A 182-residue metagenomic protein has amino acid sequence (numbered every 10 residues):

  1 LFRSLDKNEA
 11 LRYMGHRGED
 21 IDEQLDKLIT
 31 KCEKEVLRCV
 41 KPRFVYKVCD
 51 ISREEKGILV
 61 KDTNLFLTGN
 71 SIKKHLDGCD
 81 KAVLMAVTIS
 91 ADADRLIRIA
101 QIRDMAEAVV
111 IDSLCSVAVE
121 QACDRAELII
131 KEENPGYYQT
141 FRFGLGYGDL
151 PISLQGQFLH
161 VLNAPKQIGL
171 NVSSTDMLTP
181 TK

Functional and structural regions predicted by a protein language model:
L5-E19: Generic N-terminal amphipathic, Lys/Arg-enriched alpha-helix
R17-K47: N-terminal domain-onset segments
D20-L28, I111-L114, A118, A122 (+1 more regions): Catalytic cores of large soluble enzymes that bind and process phosphate-bearing ligands
R38-C79: N-terminal low-complexity, intrinsically disordered segments
I72-G144: Conserved mixed alpha/beta catalytic, RNA-binding, or beta-rich assembly cores of soluble enzyme, regulatory
G136-K182: Short terminal or interdomain "cap/linker" segment that borders an active site or interface and mediates
